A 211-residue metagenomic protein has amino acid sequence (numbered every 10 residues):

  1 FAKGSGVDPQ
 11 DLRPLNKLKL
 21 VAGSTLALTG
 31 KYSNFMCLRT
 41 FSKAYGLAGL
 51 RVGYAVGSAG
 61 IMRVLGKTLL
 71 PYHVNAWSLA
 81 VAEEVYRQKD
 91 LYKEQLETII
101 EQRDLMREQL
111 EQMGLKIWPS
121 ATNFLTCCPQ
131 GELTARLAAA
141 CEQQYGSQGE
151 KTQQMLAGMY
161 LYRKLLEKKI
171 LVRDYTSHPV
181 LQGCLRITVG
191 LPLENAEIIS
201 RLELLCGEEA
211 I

Functional and structural regions predicted by a protein language model:
F1-S42, G60: Active-site pre-lysine segment of PLP-dependent enzymes
N34-E111, L115-W118: PLP-dependent aminotransferase class I/II
G49, A121-T122, P179-G183: Short acidic/glycine-enriched loop/turn segments that link adjacent beta-strands
E83, P192-I199: Short, amphipathic alpha-helical "lid/cap" segments that border enzyme active or binding sites
I99-D104, Q109-K168, L185, V189-L193: Conserved PLP-binding catalytic core of the aspartate aminotransferase-like
K168-V172, L205-A210: A common structural junction motif
L202: Hydrophobic "lid"/C-terminal helical patch of Rossmann-like NAD(P)-dependent dehydrogenase/epimerase domains
